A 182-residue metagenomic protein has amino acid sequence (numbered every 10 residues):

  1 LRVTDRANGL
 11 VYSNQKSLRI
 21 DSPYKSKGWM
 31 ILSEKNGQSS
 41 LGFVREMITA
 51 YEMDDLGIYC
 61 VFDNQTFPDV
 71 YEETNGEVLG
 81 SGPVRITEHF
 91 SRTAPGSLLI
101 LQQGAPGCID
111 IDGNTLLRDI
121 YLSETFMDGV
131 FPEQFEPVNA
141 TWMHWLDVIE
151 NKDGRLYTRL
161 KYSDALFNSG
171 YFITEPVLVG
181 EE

Functional and structural regions predicted by a protein language model:
L1, K27-G28: Exposed beta-strand face motif in extracellular beta-rich ectodomains
V3-D5: Conserved structural position at the C-terminal beta-strand of extracellular beta-sandwich adhesion modules
N8, I48, G113-T115: Short coil turn/linker residues within repeat-based beta-strand modules
L10-K27: C-terminal edge beta-strand
W29-G104: Conserved, compact domain cores that house catalytic/ligand-binding motifs in diverse enzymes and effector modules
Y59-T74, T93-E182: Preference for solvent-exposed, low-hydrophobicity sequence contexts
